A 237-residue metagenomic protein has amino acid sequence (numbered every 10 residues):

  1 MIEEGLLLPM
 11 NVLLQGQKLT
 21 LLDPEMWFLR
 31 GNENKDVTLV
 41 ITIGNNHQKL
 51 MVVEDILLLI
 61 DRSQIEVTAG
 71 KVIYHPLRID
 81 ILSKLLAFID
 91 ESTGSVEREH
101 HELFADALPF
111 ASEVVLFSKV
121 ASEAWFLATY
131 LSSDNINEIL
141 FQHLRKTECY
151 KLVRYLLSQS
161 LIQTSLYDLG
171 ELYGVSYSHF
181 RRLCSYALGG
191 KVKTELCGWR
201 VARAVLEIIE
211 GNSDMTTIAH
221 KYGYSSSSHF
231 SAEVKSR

Functional and structural regions predicted by a protein language model:
M1-R98: N-terminal regulatory/effector-sensing and dimerization cores that precede helix-turn-helix DNA-binding domains
H75-Y130, N137, L152-R154: Amphipathic alpha-helical segments enriched in hydrophobic/aromatic residues interleaved with Lys/Arg
L103-F110, E148-Q159, R203, E207-G211: Solvent-exposed, amphipathic alpha-helical segments
A107, L166-D168, I218-A219: Short, contiguous, well-ordered secondary-structure segments
S112-S176, Y186-G198: Short, Lys/Arg-enriched, Trp-marked, Pro/Gly-tolerant hinge/linker segments that flank
S178, R182, S227-S228: Key DNA-contact positions within bacterial/archaeal DNA-binding proteins
Y186-S226, S231: Terminal helix-turn-helix DNA-binding modules in bacterial transcription factors
E233-S236: Short, contiguous hydrophobic alpha-helices characteristic of membrane insertion segments
